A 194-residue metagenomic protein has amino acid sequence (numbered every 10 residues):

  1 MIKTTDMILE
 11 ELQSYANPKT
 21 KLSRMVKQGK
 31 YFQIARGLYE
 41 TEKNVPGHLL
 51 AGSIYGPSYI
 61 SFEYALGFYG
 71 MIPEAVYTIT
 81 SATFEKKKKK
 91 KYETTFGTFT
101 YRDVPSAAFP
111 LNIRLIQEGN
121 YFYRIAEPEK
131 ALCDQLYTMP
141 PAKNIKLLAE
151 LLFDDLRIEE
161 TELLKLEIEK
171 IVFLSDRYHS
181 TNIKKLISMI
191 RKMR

Functional and structural regions predicted by a protein language model:
M1-E63: Short beta-edge/loop segments at beta->alpha junctions of small alpha/beta modules that act as binding/recognition
D6, A16-R24, K86-T94, I125-E129 (+1 more regions): Short, mixed-charge, low-aromatic patches
Q13, G70, Y137-P141: Hydrophobic/aromatic-lined pockets within catalytic cores
A35-R36, V76, K146: Residue-level detector of family-conserved "landmark" positions at structurally sensitive sites
G70-E127: Exposed, interaction-prone assembly regions rather than primary DNA-binding/catalytic cores
I113-R194: Hydrophobic alpha-helical interaction segments
